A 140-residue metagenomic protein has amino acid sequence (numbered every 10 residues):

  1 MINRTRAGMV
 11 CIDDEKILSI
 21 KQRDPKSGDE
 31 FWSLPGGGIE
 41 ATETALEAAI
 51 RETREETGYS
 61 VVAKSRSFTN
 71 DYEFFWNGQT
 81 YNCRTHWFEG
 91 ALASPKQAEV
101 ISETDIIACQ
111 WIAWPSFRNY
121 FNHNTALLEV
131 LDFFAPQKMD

Functional and structural regions predicted by a protein language model:
M1-L18: Conserved N-terminal beta-strand and adjoining loop/helix that marks the start of the Nudix/MutT-like hydrolase domain
R4, I12, D29, L34 (+2 more regions): Short connector loops at helix/strand junctions that flank enzyme active sites, especially segments positioning acidic
R6, L34-G36, W76: Short glycine/serine/threonine-biased micro-segments
D13-E55: Conserved Nudix-box catalytic region and its N-terminal flanking loop in Nudix hydrolases and closely related
D29-S33, C109-Q110, L131: A short, polar/proline- and glycine-enriched secondary-structure boundary/capping micro-motif
I39-V62, N70-T125: Unchanged
N119-D140: Charged phosphate-binding loop/patch that engages nucleotide di/tri-phosphates or the phosphate backbone of nucleic
